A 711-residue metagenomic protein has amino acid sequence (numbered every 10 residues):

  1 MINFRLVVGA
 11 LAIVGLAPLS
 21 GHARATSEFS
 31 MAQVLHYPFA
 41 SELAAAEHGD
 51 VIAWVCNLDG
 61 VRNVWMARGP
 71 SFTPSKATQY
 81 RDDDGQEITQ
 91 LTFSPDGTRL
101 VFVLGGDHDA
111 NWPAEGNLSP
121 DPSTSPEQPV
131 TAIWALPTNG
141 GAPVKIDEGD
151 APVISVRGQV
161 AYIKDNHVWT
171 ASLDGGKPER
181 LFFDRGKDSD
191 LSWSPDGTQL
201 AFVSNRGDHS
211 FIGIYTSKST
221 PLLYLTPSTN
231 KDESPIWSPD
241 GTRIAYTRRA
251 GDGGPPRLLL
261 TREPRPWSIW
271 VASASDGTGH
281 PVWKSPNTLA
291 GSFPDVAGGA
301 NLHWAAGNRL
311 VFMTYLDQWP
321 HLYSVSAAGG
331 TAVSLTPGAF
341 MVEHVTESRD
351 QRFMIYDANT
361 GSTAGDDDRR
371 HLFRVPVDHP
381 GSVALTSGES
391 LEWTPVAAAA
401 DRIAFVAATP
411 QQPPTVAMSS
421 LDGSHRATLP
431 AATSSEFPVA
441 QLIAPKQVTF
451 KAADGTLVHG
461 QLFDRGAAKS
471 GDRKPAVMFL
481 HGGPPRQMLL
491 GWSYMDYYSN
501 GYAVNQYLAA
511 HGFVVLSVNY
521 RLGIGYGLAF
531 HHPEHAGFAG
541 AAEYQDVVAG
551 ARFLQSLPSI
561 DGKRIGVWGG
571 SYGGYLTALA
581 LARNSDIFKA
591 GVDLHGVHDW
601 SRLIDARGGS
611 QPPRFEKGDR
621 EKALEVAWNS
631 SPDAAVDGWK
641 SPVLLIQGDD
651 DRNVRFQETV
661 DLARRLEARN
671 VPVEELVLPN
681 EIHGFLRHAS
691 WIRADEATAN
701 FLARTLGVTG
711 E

Functional and structural regions predicted by a protein language model:
A32-N63, A151: Beta-strand-rich domains and repeat architectures in extracellular enzymes and scaffolds, especially beta-propellers
E42-A44, R62, S234, T247-R248 (+11 more regions): Non-catalytic accessory segments flanking enzyme active sites
E47-H48, P95-D96, S155-R157, P195-D196 (+4 more regions): Residue-level detector of Asp-centered blade-edge/turn motifs that repeat once per structural unit in beta-propeller
I52, G97-V101, V160, G197-L200 (+4 more regions): Hydrophobic beta-strand positions that form the internal "hydrophobic ladder" of WD40/Gbeta-like beta-propeller blades
V55-W65, Y80-E87, F102-W134, P143-V153 (+13 more regions): A flexible loop/linker signature enriched in serine peptidases of the S9 family
R68-F72, P137-G141, S172-G176, T216-T220 (+4 more regions): Short loop/turn segments that connect beta-strands within beta-propeller blades
D472-G482: Short beta-strand element of the alpha/beta-hydrolase
F479, M495-E711: Active-site-proximal cap/loop segments of hydrolase catalytic domains
